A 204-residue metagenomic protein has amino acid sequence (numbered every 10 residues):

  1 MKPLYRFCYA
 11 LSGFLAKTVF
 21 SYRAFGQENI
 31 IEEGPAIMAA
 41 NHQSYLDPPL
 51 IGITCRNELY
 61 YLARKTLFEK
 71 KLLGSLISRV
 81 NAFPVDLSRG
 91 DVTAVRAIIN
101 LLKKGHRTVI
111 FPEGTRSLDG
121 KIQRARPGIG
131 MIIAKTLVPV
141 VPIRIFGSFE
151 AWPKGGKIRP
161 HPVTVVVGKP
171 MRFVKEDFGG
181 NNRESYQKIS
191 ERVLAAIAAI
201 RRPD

Functional and structural regions predicted by a protein language model:
M1-R23: N-terminal membrane-anchoring alpha-helices
P3-L4, T93-D204: Non-catalytic C-terminal accessory region of glycerolipid acyltransferases and related lyso-lipid remodeling enzymes
A10, K17-T18, I30-R89, A97: Catalytic core of membrane glycerolipid acyltransferases/transacylases, capturing the structured, soluble-facing
K17-F25, R89, F146-F149: Short gly/ser/thr-rich secondary-structure transition/capping motifs
S21, P35, P162-T164: A residue-level signal for beta-strand positions that form part of recognition/binding surfaces within mature
Y22-A24, A82, V140, V165: Generic structural signal for residues in well-ordered beta-strands
R23-A24, N29, G168-M171: A short N-terminal beta-strand-loop micro-motif at the entrance of redox/enzyme domains
E28-I31, K157-I158: A short beta-turn/loop motif at secondary-structure boundaries
